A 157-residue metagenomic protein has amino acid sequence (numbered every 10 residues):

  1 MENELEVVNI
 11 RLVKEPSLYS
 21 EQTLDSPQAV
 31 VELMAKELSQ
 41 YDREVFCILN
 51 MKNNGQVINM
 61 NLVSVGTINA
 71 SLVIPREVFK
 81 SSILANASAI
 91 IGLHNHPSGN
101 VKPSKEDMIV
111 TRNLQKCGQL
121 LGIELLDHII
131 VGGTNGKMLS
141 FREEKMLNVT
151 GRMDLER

Functional and structural regions predicted by a protein language model:
M1-L12, Y19-S20, A29-E32, K52-N54 (+1 more regions): Active-site-proximal loop/helix of nucleotide/amide-processing enzymes and allied scaffolds
M34-E37: Short, P/G- and charge-enriched loop/turn segments at secondary-structure junctions
S39-D42: Short loop/turn motifs at secondary-structure junctions and domain boundaries
V45-C47, L126: Short loop/turn microsegments at loop-to-beta-strand junctions
I58: Glycine-rich phosphate/pyrophosphate-binding loop shared by adenosine-nucleotide-utilizing enzymes
